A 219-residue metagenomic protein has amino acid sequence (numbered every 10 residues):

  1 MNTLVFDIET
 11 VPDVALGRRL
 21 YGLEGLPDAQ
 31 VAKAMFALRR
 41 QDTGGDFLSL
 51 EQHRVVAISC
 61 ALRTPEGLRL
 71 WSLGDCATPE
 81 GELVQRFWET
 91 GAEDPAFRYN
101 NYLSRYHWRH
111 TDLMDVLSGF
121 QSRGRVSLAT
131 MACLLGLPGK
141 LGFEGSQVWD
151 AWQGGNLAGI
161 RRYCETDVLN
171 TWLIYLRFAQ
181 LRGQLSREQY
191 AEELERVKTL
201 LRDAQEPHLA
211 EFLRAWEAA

Functional and structural regions predicted by a protein language model:
M1-A92, A96: Conserved non-catalytic scaffold segment of RNase H-like nuclease domains
N2, Q52-G74, Q85, E89-R162 (+2 more regions): Metal-dependent phosphoesterase core characteristic of DEDDh/y 3'-5' exonuclease domains
P12, A218-A219: C-terminal accessory/regulatory regions appended to core domains
E206-A210, A218: Metal- and O2-centered redox machinery and metal/ROS homeostasis
